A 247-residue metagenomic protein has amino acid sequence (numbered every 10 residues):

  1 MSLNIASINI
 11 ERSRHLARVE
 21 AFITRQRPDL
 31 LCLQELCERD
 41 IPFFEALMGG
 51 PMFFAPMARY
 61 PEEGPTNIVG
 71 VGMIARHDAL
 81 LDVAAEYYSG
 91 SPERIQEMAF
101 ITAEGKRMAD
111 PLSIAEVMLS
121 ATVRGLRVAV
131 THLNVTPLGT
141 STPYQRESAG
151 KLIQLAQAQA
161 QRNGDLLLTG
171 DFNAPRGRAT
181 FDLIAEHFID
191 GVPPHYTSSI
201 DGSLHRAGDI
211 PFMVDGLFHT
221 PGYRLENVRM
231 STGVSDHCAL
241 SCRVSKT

Functional and structural regions predicted by a protein language model:
M1-M48, M52-V71, Y88, R146 (+4 more regions): N-terminal, active-site-proximal structural segment of metallo-dependent hydrolase catalytic domains
S2-E11, G125-V135: Active-site-proximal beta-strand elements of phosphoester/diester hydrolases
R12-H15, E38-P42, T136-G139, F172-A179 (+1 more regions): Active-site environment of divalent metal-dependent phosphoester hydrolases
L30-L126, R229-T232: Structured beta-strand-rich core segments of catalytic domains in phosphoester-bond hydrolases
Q34, N134, T220: Conserved residues at the C-terminal ends of beta-strands
F53-H77, P92-I95, I114, T142 (+2 more regions): Active site of divalent-metal-dependent phosphoester/diester hydrolases
V117-A129, Q145-T169: His/acidic metal-ligating clusters that form di-metal
H132-L152, G177-D182: Active-site-proximal segments of metal-dependent phosphoesterases and phosphodiesterases across multiple
